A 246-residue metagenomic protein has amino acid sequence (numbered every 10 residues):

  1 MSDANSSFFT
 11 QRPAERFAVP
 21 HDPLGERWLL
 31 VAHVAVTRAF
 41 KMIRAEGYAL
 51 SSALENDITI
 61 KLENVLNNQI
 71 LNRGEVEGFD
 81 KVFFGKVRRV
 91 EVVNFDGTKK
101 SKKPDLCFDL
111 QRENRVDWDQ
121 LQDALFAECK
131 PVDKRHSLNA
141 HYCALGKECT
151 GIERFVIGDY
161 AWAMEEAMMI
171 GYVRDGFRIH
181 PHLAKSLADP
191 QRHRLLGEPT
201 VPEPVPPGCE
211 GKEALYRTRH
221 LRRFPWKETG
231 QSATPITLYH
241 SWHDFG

Functional and structural regions predicted by a protein language model:
M1-N56, L66-V76, A140-L145, G158-A167 (+1 more regions): C-terminal tail/extension regions appended to the core domain(s) of diverse proteins
D80-D123: Active-site metal-binding core of divalent-cation-utilizing nuclease and nuclease-like domains
L106-F108, D123-D133, F155: Conserved catalytic cores of phosphodiester-cleaving nucleases, focusing on short active-site segments
Q111, K130-V132, Y172-D175: An acidic- and aromatic-residue-enriched active-site/binding cleft used to recognize and process polar
N114-R115, I157-D159: Generic recognition of flexible, low-complexity loop/linker segments
N114-R115, K134-H136, F177-H180: Eukaryotic short linear interaction motifs
V132-V156: Mg2+/Mn2+-dependent nuclease catalytic core
